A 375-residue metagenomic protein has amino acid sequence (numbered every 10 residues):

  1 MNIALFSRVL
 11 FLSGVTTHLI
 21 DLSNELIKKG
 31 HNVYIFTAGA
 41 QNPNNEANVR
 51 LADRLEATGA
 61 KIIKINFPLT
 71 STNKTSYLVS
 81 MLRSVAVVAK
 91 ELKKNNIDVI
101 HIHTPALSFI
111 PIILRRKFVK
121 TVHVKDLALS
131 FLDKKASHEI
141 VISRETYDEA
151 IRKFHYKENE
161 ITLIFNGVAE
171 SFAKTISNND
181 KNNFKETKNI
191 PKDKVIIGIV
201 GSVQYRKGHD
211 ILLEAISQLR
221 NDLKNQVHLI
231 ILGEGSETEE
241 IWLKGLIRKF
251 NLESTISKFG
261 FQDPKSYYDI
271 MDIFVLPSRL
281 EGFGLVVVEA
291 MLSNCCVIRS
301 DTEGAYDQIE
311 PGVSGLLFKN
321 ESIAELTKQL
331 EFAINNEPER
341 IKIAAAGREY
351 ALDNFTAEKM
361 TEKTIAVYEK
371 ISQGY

Functional and structural regions predicted by a protein language model:
L5-L12, T17-L19, E25-L78, E160: N-terminal strand-loop element at the rim of the active site of nucleotide-sugar-dependent glycosyltransferases
T16-N24, V195, I199-Q218, I241 (+4 more regions): A conserved mid-protein helix/loop that constitutes part of the nucleotide-sugar donor-binding site
F36-N44, V200, H228-I241: Glycosyltransferase donor-sugar binding loop
E145, G167: Carbohydrate-associated surface elements
I241-F261: Nucleotide-activated donor-binding/catalytic signature segment of Leloir-type glycosyltransferases, i.e., the conserved
R279: Aromatic "clamp/platform" in nucleotide-sugar-dependent glycosyltransferases that forms part of the donor/acceptor
C296-R299, I309: Short hydrophobic beta-strand element within catalytic cores of glycosyltransferases and related nucleotide-activated
P311-G312, L316-I323, F332-E337: Conserved acidic donor-binding segment of nucleotide-sugar-dependent glycosyltransferases
